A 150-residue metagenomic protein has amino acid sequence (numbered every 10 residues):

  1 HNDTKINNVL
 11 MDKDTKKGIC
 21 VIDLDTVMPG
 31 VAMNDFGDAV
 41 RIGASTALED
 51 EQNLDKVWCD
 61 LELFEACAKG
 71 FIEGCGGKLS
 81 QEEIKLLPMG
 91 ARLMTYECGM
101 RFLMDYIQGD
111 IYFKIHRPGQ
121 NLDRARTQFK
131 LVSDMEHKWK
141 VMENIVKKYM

Functional and structural regions predicted by a protein language model:
H1-N34: Active-site acidic catalytic loop and adjacent metal/ATP-binding pocket of ATP-dependent phosphoryl transfer enzymes
K5-I6, E62-E73, R126-E136: A short, hydrophobic secondary-structure junction motif
K5-N8, D38, M100, L131: Hydrophobic side chains within alpha-helical segments
M33-G77, L93-Y112: Active-site activation/catalytic loop segments of kinase-like enzymes and analogous catalytic loops in related
G77-K85: Alpha-helical transmembrane segments
I84-M94: Small/polar glycine-rich anion-binding or flexible loop at a beta-alpha turn
E97-M150: ATP/Mg2+ or Mg2+-diphosphate-binding catalytic cores that bind nucleotide phosphates or diphosphates via glycine-rich
